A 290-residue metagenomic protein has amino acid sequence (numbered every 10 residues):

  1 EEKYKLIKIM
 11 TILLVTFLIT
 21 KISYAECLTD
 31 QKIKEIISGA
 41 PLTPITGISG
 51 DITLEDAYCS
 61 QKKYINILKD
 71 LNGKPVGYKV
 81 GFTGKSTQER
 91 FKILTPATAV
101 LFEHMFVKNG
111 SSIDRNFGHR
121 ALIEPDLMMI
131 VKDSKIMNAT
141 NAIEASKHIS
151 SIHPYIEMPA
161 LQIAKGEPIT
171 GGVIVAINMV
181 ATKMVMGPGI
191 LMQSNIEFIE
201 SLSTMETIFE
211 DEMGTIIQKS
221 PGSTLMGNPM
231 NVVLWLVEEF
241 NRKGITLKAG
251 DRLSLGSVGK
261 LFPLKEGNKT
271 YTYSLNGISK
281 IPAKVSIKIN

Functional and structural regions predicted by a protein language model:
E1-T11: Bacterial N-terminal signal peptides that target proteins for export
I9-K21: Bacterial N-terminal signal peptides
E26-N228, F262, E266, K280-N290: Catalytic-core "active-site belt" of small-molecule-metabolizing enzymes, emphasizing His/Asp/Glu-rich regions
L54, K243-I245: Short, surface-exposed secondary-structure edge patches
